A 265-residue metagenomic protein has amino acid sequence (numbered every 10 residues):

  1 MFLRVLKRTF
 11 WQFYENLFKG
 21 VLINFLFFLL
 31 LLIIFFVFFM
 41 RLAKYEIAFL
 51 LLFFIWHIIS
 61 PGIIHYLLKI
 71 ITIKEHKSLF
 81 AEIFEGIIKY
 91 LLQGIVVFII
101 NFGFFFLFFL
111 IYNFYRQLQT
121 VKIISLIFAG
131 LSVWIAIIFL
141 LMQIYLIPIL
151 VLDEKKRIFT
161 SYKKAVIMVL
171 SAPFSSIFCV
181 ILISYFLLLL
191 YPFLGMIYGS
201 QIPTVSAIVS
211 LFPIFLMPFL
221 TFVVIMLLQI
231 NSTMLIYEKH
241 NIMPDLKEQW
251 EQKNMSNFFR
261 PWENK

Functional and structural regions predicted by a protein language model:
M1-Q117, S125-F128, L140-Y191, G195-K265: Helix-coil boundary and N-terminal low-complexity module in membrane systems
G130-I137: Small-residue-enriched core segments of transmembrane alpha-helices in multipass membrane transport and channel
